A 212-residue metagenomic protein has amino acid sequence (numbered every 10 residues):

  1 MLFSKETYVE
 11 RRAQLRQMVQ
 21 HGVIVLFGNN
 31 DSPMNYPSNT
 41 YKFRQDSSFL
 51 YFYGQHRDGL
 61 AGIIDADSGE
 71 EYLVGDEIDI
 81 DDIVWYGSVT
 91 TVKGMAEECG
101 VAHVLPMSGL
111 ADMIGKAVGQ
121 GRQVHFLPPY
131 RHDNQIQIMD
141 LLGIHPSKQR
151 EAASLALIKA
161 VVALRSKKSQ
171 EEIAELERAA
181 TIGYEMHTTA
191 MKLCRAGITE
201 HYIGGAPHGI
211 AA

Functional and structural regions predicted by a protein language model:
M1-E185: A composition/biophysics-driven feature that prefers long, compositionally simple stretches
E171-A212: Active-site pocket-lining segments that scaffold enzyme catalytic pockets across diverse folds
